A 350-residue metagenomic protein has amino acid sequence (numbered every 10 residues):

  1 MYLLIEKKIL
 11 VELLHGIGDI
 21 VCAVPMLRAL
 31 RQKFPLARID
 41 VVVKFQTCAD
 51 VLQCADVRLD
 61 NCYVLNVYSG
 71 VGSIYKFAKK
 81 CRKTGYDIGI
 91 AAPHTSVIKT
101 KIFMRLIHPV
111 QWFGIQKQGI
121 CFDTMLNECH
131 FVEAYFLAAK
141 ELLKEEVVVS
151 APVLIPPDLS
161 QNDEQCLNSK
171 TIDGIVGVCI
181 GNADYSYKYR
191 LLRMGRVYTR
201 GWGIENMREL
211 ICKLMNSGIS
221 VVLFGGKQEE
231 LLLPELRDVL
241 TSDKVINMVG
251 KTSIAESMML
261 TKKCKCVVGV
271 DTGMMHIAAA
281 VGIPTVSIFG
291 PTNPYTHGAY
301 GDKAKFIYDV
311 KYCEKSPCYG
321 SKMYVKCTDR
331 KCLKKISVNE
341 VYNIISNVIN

Functional and structural regions predicted by a protein language model:
M1-N350: Catalytic machinery of carbohydrate-active enzymes, primarily nucleotide-sugar-dependent glycosyltransferases
